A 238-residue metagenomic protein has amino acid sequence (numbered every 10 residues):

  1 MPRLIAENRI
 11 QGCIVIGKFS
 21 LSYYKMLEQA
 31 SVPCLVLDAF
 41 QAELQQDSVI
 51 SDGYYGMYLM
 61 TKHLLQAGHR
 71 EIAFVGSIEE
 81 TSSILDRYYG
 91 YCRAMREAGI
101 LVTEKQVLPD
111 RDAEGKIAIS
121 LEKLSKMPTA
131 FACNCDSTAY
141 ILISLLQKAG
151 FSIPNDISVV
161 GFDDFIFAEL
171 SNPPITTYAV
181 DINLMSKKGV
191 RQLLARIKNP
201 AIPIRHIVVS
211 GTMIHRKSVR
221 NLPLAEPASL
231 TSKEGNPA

Functional and structural regions predicted by a protein language model:
M1-L59, S120-K126, A238: Alpha-helical recognition/docking segments in bacterial nutrient-uptake and carbohydrate-utilization systems
Q11, H69-E71, T129: Short acidic/polar active-site loop segments enriched in Thr and Asp
I16-G17, A67, S83, N134-C135 (+1 more regions): Replace "coordinates the UDP/GDP/TDP-sugar" with "coordinates nucleotide-activated sugar donors
D47-F74, C92-R93, A113-E122, A139 (+1 more regions): Hydrophobic alpha-helical segments within soluble ligand-binding/sensing domains
M60-A98, R205-V219: An alpha-beta-alpha
R70-I72, V102-Q106, I153-V159: Short acidic capping loops at alpha-helix termini that bridge into adjacent secondary structure
C92-D112: Short beta-strand elements in bilobed, periplasmic/extracellular small-molecule ligand-binding domains
A118-A238: Flexible loop/turn connectors
